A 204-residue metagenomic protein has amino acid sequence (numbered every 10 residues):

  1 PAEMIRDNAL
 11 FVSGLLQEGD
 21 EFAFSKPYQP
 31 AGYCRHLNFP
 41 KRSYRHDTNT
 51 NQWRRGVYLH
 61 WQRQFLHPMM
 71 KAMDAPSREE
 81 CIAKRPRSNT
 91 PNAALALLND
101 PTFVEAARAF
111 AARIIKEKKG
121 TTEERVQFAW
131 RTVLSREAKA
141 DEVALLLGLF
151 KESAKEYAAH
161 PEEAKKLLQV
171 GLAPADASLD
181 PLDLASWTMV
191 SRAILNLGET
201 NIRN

Functional and structural regions predicted by a protein language model:
P1-R125, A173-N204: An acidic, gly/pro-interrupted, aromatic-rich
I115-T188: C-terminal structured "cap/appendage" subdomains that terminate the fold
